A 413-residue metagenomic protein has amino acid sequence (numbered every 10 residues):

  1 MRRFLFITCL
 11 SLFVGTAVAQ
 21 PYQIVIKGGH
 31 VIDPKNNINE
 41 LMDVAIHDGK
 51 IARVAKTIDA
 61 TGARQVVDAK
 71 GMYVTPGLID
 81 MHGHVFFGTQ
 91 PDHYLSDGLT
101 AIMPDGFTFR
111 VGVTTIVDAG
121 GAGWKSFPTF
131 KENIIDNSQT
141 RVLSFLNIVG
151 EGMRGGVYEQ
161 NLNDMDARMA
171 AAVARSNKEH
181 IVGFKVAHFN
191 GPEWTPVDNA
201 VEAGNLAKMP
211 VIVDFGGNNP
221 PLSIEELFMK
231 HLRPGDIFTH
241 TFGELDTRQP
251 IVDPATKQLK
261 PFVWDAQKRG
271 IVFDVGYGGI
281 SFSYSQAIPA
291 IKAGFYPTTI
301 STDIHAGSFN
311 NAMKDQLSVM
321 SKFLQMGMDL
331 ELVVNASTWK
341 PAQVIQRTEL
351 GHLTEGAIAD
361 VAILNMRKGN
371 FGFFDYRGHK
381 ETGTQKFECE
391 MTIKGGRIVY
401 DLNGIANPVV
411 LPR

Functional and structural regions predicted by a protein language model:
I7-T16: Bacterial N-terminal signal peptides
P21-I24, V31-G77: Histidine-rich, glycine-flanked metal-binding segment
G28, I79-G88, D214, H240: Histidine-centered divalent metal-coordination motifs
G29, I358-V410: C-terminal cap of metal-dependent C-N hydrolases
A60, R64, A69-D136: Metal-associated gating/positioning segment near the N- to mid-region
A101-H188: Divalent-metal coordination cores built from histidine and acidic residues
D164-F273, S281-T298: Histidine/acidic residue-rich metal-binding segments in metalloenzymes
S285-K368: His/Asp/Glu-enriched, well-ordered alpha-helical/loop segment that forms or immediately abuts the divalent-metal
